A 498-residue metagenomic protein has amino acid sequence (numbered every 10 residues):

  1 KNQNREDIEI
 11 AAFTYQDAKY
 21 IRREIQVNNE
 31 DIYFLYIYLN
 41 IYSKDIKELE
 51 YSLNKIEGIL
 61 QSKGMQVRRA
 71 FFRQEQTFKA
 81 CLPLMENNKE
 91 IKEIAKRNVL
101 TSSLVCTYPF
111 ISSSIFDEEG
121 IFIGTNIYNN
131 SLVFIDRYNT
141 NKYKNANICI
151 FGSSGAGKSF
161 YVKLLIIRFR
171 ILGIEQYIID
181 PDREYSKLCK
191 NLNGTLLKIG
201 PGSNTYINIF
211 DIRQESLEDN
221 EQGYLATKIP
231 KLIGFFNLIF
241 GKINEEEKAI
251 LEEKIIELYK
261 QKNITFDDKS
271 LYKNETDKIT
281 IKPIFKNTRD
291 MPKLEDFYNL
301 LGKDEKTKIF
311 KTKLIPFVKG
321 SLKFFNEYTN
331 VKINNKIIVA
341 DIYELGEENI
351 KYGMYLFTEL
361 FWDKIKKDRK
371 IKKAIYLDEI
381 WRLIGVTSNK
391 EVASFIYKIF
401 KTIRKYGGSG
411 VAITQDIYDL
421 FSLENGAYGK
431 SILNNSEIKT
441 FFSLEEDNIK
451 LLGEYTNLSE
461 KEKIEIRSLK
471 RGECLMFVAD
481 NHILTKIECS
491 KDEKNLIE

Functional and structural regions predicted by a protein language model:
K1-F110: Extended, folded cores of ATP/NTP-driven motor/assembly subunits in large transport and secretion machines
M65-Q66, Q76-V133, N139, P181-S203 (+5 more regions): P-loop NTPase motor domains
I150: Hydrophobic anchor at the beta1->P-loop junction of P-loop NTPases
G155: Walker A (P-loop) phosphate-binding loop of P-loop NTPases
K158: Conserved lysine of the Walker
Y161: Hydrophobic positions on the alpha1 helix immediately C-terminal to the Walker A/P-loop
I167-Y177, L192: Post-Walker A helix-loop "phosphate-sensing" segment adjacent to the P-loop in P-loop NTPases
N193-L197, A427-F441: A short helix-turn-beta junction within AAA+ P-loop NTPase domains corresponding to the substrate/partner-engaging
